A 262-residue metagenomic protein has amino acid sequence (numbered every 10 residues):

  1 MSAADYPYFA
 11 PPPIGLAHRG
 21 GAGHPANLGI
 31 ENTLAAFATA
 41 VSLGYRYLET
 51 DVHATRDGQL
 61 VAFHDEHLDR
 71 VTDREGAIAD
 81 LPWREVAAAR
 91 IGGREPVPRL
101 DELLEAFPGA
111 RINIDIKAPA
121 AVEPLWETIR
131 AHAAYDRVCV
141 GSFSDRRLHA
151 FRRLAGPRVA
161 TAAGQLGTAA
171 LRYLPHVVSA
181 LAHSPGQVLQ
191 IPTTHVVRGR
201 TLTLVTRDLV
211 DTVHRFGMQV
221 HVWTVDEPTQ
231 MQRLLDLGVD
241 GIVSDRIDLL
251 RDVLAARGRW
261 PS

Functional and structural regions predicted by a protein language model:
M1-S262: Phosphate-group recognition and catalysis centered on beta-loop-alpha active-site segments
